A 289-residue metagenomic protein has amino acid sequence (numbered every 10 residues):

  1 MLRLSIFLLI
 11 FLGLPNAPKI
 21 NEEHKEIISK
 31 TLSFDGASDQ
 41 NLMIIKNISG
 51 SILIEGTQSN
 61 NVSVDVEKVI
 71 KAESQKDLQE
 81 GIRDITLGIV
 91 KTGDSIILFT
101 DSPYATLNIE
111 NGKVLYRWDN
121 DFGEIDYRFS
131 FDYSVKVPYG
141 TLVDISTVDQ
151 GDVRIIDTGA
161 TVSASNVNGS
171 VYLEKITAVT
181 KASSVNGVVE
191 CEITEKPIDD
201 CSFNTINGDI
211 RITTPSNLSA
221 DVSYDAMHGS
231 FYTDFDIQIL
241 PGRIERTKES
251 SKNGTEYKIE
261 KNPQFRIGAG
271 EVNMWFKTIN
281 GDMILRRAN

Functional and structural regions predicted by a protein language model:
M1-N289: Intrinsically disordered, low-complexity terminal regions
